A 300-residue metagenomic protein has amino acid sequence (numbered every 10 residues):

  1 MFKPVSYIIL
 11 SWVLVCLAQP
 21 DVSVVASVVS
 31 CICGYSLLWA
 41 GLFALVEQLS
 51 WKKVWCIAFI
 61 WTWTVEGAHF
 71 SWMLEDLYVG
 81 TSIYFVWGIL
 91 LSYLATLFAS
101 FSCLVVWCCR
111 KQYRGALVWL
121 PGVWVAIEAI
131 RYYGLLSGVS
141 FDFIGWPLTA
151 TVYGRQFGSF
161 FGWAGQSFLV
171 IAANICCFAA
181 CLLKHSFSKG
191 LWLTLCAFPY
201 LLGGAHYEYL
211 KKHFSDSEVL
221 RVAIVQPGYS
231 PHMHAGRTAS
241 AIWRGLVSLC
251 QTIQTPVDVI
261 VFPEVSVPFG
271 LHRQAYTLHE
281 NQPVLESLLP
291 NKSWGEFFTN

Functional and structural regions predicted by a protein language model:
M1-L210, V259: Membrane-embedded alpha-helical bundles of multi-pass enzymes that act on lipidic or dolichyl-linked glycan substrates
H206-N300: Soluble catalytic regions of membrane-associated enzymes that act on cell-envelope and secretory-pathway components
